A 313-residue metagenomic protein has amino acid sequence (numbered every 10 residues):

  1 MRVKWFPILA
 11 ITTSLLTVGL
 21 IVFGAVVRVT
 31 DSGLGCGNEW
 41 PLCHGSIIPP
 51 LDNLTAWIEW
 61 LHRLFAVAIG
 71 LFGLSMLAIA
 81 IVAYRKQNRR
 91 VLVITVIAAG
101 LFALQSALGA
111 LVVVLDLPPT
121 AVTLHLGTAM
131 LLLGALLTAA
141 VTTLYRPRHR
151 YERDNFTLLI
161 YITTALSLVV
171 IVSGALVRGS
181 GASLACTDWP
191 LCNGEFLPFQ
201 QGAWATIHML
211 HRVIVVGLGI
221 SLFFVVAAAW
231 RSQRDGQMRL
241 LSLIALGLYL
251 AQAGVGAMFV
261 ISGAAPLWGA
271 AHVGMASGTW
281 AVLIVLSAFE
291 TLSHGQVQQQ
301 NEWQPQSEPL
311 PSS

Functional and structural regions predicted by a protein language model:
M1-S313: Polytopic transmembrane helical bundles with strong interfacial aromatic enrichment
